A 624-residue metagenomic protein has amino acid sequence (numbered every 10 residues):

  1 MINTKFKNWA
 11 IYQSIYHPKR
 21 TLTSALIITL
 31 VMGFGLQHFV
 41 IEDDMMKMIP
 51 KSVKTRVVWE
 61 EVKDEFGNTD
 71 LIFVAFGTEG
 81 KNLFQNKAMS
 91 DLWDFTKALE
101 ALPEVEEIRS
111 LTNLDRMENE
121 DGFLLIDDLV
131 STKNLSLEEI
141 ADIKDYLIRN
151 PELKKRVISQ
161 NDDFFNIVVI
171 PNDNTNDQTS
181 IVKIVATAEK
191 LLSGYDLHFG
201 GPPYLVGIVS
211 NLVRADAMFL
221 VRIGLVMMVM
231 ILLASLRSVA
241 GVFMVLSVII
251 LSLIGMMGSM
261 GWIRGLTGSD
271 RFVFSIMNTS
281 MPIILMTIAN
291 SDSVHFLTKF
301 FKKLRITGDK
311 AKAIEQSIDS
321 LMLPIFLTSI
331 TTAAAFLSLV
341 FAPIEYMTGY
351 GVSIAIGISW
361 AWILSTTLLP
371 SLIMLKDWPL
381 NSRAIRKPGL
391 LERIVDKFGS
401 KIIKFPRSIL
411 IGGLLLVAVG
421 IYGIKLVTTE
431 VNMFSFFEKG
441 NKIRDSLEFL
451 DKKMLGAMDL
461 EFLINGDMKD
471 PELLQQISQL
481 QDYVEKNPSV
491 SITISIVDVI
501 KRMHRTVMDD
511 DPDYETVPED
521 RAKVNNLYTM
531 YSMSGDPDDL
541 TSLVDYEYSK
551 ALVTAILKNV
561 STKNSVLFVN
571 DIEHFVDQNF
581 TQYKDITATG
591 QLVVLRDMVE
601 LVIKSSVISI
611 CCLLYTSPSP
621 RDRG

Functional and structural regions predicted by a protein language model:
M1-D43, T366, S371, L375 (+2 more regions): Signature of alpha-helical transmembrane segments and their immediate interfacial
I2-L225, F274: Membrane-proximal extracytoplasmic
H38-L83, M89, L137-V157, G399-I403 (+2 more regions): Solvent-exposed, non-transmembrane loop/terminal regulatory segments of multi-pass membrane proteins
N134-V239, I250, S478, T529-L613: Extracytoplasmic
W262, S275, A289-F296, M322-F341 (+1 more regions): Transmembrane alpha-helices and their membrane-interface boundaries in multi-pass membrane transporters and channels
K303-I330: Helix-loop junctions and hydrophobic alpha-helical segments within the transmembrane domains of large membrane
K401, F405-V524: Juxtamembrane segments of multi-pass membrane proteins
Y615-D622: Conserved small/polar residues in nucleotide/adenosyl-binding loops
